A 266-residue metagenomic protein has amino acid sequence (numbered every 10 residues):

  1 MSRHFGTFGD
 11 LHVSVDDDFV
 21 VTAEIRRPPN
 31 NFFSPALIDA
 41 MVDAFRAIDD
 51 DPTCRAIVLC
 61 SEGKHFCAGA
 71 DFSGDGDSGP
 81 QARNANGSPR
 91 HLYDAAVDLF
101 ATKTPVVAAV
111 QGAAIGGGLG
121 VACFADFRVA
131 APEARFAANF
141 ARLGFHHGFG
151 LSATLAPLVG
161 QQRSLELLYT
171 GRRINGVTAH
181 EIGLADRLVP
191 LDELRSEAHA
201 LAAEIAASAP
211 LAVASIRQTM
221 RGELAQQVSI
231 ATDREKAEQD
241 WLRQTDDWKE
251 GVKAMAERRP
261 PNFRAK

Functional and structural regions predicted by a protein language model:
M1-E62: Conserved CoA-thioester-binding segment of acyl-CoA-metabolizing enzymes
M1-G9, K253-K266: Terminal low-complexity tails and localization/encapsulation signals of metabolic enzymes
A23, M41, L59, D71 (+4 more regions): Terminal peptide-recognition signature
N30-N31, H65, F145, R187: Short strand->helix junction
L37-M41, S88-H91, L194, E235: Hydrophobic alpha-helical membrane-association signature
D39, T53, C60-D98, A114 (+2 more regions): Glycine- (often His-adjacent) and acidic-residue-rich active-site loop that binds/positions the CoA thioester
D98-V213, K236-D240, Q244-T245, E250-K253 (+2 more regions): Crotonase-fold acyl-CoA enzyme core
R217-Q226: Short, charged, surface-exposed hinge/linker loops at domain edges that act as mobile lids or interdomain connectors
